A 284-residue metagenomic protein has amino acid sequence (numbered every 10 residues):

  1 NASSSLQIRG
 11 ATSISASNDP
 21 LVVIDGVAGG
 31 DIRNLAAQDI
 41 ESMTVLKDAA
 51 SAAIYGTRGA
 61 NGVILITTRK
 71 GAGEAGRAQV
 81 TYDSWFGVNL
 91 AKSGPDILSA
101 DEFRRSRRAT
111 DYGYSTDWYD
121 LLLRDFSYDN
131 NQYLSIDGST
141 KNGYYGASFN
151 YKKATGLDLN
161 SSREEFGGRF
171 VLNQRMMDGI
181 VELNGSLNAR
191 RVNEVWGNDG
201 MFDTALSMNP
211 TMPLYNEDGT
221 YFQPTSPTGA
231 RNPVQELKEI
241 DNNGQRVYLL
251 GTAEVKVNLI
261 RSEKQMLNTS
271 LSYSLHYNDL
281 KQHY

Functional and structural regions predicted by a protein language model:
N1-D25, E41-S42, A52-A72: Extracytoplasmic beta-strand/coil segments of soluble accessory domains associated with Gram-negative outer-membrane
S3, N61, D129-Y133, E165-R169 (+2 more regions): Transmembrane beta-barrel architecture of outer-membrane proteins
S4, P20, G76-S93, A109-S135 (+1 more regions): Short strand-turn segments of transmembrane beta-barrel domains in outer membranes, especially the first one or two
S13-S15, G29-D31, A49-I54, G71-A75 (+2 more regions): Short beta-strands and strand-coil junctions in structured, solvent-facing domains, enriched
T68, Y82, S99, L134-G138 (+2 more regions): Residues on the lipid-exposed face of transmembrane beta-strands in outer-membrane beta-barrel proteins
G71-A78, K141-N142, M177-E182, I260-N268: Short loop/turn motifs that connect adjacent beta-strands in outer-membrane beta-barrel proteins
V80-S84, A147, L183-G185, A253 (+1 more regions): Membrane-embedded beta-strand positions of outer-membrane beta-barrel proteins
F86, A91, D129-N150, A154-S161 (+1 more regions): Flexible loop and strand-edge segments within Gram-negative outer membrane beta-barrel domains
